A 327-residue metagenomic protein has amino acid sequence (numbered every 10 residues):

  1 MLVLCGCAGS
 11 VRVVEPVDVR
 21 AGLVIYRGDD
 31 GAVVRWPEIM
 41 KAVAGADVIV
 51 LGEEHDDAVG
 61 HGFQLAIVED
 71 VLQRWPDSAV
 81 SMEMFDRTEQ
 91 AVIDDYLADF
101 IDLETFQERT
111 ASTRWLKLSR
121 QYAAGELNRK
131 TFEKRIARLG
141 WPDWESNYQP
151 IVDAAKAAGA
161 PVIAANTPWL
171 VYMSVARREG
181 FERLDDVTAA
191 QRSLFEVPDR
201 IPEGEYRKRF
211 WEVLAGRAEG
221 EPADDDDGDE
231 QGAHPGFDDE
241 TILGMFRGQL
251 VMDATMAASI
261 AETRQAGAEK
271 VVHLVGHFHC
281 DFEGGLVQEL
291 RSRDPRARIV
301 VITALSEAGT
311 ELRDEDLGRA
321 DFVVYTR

Functional and structural regions predicted by a protein language model:
V3-G6: C-terminal motif of bacterial Sec signal peptides marking the signal peptidase cleavage site
A8-A46: N- or domain-start disorder-to-order transition segments that initiate the globular core
V11-E15, L250, T255-A266, K270-V272 (+1 more regions): C-terminal regions of proteins
R20-A21, A44-E54, K130-R135: Acidic/histidine-rich, surface-exposed loop or edge segments in extracytoplasmic proteins
G31, W36-W75: Zymogen propeptides
E54-A58, F85-E89, P168-Y172, H277-D281 (+1 more regions): Solvent-exposed loop/turn segments at secondary-structure junctions within structured extracellular/periplasmic domains
R74, A79, A91-T263: A substrate-binding/cap region within the structured catalytic cores of diverse enzymes
A79-F85, V301-A304: Short internal beta-strands
